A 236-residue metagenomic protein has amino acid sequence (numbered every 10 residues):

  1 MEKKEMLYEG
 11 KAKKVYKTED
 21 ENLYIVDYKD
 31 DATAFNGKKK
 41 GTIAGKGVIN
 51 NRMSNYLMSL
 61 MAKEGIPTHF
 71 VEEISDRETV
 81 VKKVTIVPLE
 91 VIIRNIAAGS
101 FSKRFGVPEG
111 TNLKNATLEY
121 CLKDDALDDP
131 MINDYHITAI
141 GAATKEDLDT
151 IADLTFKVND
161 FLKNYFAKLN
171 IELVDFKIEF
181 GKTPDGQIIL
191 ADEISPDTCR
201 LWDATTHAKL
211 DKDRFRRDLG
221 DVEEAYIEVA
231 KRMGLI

Functional and structural regions predicted by a protein language model:
E2-L122, M233: Active-site loop/lid in soluble adenylation, ligation, and acyl-transfer enzymes
Y28-K29, N95, I189-P196: Short beta-strand elements
K38-V48, M131-L154: Short histidine-centered catalytic/ligand-binding loop motif
V71-R77, A167-G181: A short glycine-rich, hydrophobically flanked beta-strand micro-motif that places a catalytic Asp/Glu for divalent metal
I93, L173-D192: Conserved metal-phosphate-binding beta-hairpin within the catalytic cores of diverse ATP-dependent phosphoryl-transfer
T111, A116-D128, N159-E172, S195-R200: Phosphate-binding core of ATP-grasp and ATP-grasp-like enzymes
T111, I194-I236: C-terminal helix-cap and adjacent tail motif
A142-V174: A long amphipathic alpha-helix within ATP-dependent nucleotide-binding catalytic cores
